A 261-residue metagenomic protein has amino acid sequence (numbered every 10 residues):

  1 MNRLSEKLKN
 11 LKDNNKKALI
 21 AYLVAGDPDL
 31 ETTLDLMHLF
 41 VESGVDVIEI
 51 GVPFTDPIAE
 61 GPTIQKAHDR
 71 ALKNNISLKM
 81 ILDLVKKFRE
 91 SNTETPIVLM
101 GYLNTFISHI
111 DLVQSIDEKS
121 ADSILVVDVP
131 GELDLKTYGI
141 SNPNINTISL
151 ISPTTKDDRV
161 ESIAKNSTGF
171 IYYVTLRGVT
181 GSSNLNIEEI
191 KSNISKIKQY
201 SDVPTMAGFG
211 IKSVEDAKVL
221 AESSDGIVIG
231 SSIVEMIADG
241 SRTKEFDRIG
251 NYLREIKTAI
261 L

Functional and structural regions predicted by a protein language model:
M1-E94, L99, K165, K244-R254: Conserved N-terminal beta1-alpha1 strand-loop-helix module at the mouth
M1-L11, T55-I64, K73-K86, F106-I110 (+5 more regions): Active-site-adjacent beta->alpha loops and helix N-cap segments on the catalytic face of soluble alpha/beta enzymes
K9, K86-N92, I116-E118, G139-N142 (+2 more regions): Acidic (Asp/Glu)-rich catalytic clusters
L19-L23, I48-I50, I97-G101, I124-V126 (+4 more regions): Hydrophobic faces of well-ordered beta-strands that scaffold small-molecule active sites in alpha/beta enzyme cores
L30-F40, T155-N166, A207, I211-I227: Catalytic cores of alpha/beta
G44-D46, D117-S123, S141-I148, K165-I171 (+1 more regions): Glycine-enriched alpha-helix->loop->beta-strand junction motifs that scaffold or abut catalytic
N146-G181: Histidine/lysine/aspartate-rich catalytic loop segments that bind and position anionic ligands
S195-V203, K212-K218, E222-L261: Alpha/beta catalytic cores of nucleotide-metabolism and tRNA/nucleoside-modifying enzymes
